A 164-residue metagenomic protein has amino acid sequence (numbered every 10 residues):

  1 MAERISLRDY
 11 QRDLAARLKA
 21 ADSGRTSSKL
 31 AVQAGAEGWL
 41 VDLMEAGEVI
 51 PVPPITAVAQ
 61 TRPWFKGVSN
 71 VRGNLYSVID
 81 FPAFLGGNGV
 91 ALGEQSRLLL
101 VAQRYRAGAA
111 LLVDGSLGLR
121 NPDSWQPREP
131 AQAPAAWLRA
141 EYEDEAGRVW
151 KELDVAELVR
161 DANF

Functional and structural regions predicted by a protein language model:
M1-F164: An acidic, low-aromatic, low-complexity terminal/linker signal
